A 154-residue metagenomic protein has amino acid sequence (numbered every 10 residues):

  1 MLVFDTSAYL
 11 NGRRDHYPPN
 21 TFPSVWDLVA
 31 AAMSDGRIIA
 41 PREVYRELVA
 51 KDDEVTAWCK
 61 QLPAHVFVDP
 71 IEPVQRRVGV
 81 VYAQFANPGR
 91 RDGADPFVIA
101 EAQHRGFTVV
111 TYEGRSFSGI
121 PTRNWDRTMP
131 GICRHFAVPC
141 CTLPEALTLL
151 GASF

Functional and structural regions predicted by a protein language model:
M1-A40, E47-K60: Short, well-structured N-terminal submotif of metal-dependent ribonuclease cores
P19, V49, D92, T122-R123: Short alpha-helix boundary/capping motifs
F22, R115-F154: Acidic, PIN/NYN-like endoribonuclease modules and their adjacent C-terminal/linker elements
A32, I38, R42-D92, P96: PIN-domain endoribonuclease scaffold, especially VapC-family toxins
R37, P63, Q103-G106, A137: Residue-level detector of structured alpha->beta connecting loops
R42, Y112-G114: Short secondary-structure boundary segments
R91-V110, T128-I132: Acidic, metal-associated active-site segment
